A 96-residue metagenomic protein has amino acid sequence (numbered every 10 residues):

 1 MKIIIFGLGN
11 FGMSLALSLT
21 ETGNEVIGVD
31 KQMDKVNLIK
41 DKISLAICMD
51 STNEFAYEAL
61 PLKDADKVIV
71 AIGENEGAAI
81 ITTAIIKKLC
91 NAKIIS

Functional and structural regions predicted by a protein language model:
M1-S96: Cytosolic regulatory regions of ion transport systems
